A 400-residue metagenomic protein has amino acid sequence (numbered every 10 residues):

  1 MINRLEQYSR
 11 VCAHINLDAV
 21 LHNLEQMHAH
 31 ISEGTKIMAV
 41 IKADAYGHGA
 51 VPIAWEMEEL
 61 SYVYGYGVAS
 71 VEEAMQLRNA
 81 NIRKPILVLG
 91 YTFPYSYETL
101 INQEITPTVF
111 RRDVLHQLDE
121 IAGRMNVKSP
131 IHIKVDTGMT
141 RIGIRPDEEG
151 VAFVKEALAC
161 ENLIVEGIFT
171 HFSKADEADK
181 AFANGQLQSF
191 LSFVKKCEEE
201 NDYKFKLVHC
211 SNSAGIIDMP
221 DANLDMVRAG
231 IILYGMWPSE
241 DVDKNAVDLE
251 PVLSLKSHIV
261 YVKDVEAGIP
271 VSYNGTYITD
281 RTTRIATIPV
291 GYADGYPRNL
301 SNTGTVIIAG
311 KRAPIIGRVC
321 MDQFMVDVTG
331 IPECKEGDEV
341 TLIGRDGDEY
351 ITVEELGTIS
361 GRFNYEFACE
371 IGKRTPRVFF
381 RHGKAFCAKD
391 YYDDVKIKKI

Functional and structural regions predicted by a protein language model:
I2-L21, E73, T92, T99 (+4 more regions): Active-site anion/phosphate-binding pocket segments in diverse small-molecule metabolic enzymes
I2-Q7, V11-I15, A19-H22, A29 (+1 more regions): Active-site-proximal beta-alpha core segment in soluble small-molecule metabolic enzymes
